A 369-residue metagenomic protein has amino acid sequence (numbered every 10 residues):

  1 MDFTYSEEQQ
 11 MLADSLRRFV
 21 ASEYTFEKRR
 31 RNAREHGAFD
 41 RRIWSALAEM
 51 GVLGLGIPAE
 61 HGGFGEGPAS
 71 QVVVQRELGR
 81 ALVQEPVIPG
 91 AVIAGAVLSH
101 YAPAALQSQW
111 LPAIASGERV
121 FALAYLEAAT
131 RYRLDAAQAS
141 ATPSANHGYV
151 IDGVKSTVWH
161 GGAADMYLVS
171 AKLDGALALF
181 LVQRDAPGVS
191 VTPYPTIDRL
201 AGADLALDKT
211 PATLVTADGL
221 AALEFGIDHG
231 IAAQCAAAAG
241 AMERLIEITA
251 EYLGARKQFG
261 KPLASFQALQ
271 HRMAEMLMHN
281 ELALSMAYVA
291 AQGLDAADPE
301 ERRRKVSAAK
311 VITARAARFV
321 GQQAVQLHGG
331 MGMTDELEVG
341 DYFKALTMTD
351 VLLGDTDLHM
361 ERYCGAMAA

Functional and structural regions predicted by a protein language model:
M1-L82, Y101-L106, A113, G117 (+2 more regions): Alpha-helical interface subdomain recognition
L53-I57, V73-Q75, A122-A124, L168 (+1 more regions): Short, conserved beta-strand segments within well-ordered enzyme catalytic domains that often line or immediately flank
E66-G67, R133-D135, H160-A164: Short glycine/proline-enriched turns and hinge-like loops at secondary-structure junctions
E85-A105: N-terminal glycine-rich flavin-associated loop
G117-A128: A short, Trp-centered hydrophobic/proline-enriched beta-strand micro-motif
A124, G148, D152-V189: A short core secondary-structure module
Y132, A136, T157-V158, Q183-L214: Flexible, small-/acidic-enriched active-site or ligand-binding loops
A139-T142: A structural signal for short hydrophobic beta-strand segments in well-ordered beta-sheet cores
